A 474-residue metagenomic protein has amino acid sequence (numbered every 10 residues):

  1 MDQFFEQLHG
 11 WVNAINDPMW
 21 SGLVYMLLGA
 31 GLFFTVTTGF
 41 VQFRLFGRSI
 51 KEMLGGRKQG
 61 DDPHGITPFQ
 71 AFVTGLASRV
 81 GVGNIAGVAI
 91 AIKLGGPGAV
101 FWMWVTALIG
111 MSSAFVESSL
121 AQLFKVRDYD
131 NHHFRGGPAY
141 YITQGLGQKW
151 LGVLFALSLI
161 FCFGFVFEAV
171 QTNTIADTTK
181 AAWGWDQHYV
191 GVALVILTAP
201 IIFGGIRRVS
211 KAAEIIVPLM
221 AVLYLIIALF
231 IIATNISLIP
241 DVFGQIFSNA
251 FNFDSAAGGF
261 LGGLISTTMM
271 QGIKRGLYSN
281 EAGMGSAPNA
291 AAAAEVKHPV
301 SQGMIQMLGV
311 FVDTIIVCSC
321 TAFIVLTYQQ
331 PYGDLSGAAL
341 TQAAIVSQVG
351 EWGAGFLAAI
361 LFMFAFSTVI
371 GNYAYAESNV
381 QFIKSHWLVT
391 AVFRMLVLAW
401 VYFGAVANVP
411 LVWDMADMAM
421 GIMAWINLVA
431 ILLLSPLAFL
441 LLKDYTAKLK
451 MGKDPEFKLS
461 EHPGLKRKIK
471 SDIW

Functional and structural regions predicted by a protein language model:
M1-V82, I92-A99, G110, Y402 (+1 more regions): N-terminal alpha-helical transmembrane segments of multi-pass membrane transport and channel/translocase proteins
L23, T37-Q42, G83-V88, P97 (+6 more regions): Transmembrane helix-loop junctions in multi-pass membrane proteins
V24-G29, G152-I160, A181-I206, V222-L223 (+2 more regions): Transmembrane alpha-helical segments of multi-pass small-molecule transport proteins
L27-I50, N173-T179, W185-F247, V380 (+1 more regions): Membrane-interface loop-to-helix entry segments
F34-T35, T106-H132, P138-I201, A359-V369: Helix-loop-helix module between adjacent transmembrane segments
V41-T67, I90-I92, G96-V100, S112-L146 (+3 more regions): Flexible loop linkers connecting adjacent transmembrane helices in multi-pass alpha-helical membrane transporters
D61-L94, L120-L123, D130-A139, T143 (+2 more regions): Alpha-helical membrane segments and immediately flanking helix-loop junctions that form or couple to the substrate/ion
E117-K125, L229-Q245, F253, A257-F260 (+2 more regions): Extracellular/periplasmic helix-exit of transmembrane alpha-helices
